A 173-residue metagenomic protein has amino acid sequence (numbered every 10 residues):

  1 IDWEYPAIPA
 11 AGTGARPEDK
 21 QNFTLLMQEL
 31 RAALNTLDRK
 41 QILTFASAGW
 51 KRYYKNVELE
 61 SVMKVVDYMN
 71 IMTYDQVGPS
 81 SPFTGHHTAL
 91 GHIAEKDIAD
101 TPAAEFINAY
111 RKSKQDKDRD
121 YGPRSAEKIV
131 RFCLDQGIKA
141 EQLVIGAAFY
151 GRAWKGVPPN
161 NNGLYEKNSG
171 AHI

Functional and structural regions predicted by a protein language model:
D2-P6: Mobile, glycine-rich extracellular loop/lid and propeptide segments that shape or gate substrate/ligand access
A7-I173: Substrate-binding surface in catalytic domains of secreted glycosidases
